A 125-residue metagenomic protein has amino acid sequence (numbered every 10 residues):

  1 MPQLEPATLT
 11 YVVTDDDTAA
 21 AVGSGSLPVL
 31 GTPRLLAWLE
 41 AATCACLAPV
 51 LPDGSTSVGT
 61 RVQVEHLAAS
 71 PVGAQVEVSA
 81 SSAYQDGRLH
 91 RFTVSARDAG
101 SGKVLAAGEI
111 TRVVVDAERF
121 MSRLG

Functional and structural regions predicted by a protein language model:
M1-G31: Catalytic strand-loop segment that frames the active site of acyl-thioester-processing enzymes
P2-T8, R61, Q75-E77, L89-R91: Intrinsic-disorder/low-complexity, polar/charged segments enriched in Ser/Thr/Lys/Arg/Asp/Glu/Gln
T10-T14, E65, T111: Generic structural detector for well-ordered beta-strands
L30-R34, P71: Residues at secondary-structure transition points
C44-E77: Hydrophobic beta-strand-centered segment that forms part of the acyl-chain substrate-binding groove
P71-V72, S82-G125: HotDog/MaoC-like acyl-thioester-processing domains
